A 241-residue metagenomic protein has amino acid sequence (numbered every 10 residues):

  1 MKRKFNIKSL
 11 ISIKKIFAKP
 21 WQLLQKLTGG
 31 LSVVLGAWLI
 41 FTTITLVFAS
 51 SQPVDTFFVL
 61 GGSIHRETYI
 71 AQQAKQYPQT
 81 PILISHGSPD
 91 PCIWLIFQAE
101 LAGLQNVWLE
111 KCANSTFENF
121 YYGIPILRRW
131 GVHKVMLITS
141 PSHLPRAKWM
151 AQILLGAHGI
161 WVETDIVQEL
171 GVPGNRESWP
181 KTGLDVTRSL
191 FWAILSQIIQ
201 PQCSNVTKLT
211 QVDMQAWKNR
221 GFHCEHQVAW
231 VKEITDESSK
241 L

Functional and structural regions predicted by a protein language model:
K2-F5, W21, G29, I40-S189 (+1 more regions): A structural signal for short, hydrophobic/glycine-enriched beta-strand patches
S9-V33: N-terminal Sec-pathway targeting helices
G29, I198-P201: Beta-sheet-rich sandwich/jelly-roll-like modules and their strand-loop junctions
L35-W38: Extreme N-terminal tail/first-helix region
I194: Redox cofactor-anchoring modules in respiratory/redox and cofactor-processing assemblies
Q200-L241: Charged phosphate-binding loop/patch that engages nucleotide di/tri-phosphates or the phosphate backbone of nucleic
